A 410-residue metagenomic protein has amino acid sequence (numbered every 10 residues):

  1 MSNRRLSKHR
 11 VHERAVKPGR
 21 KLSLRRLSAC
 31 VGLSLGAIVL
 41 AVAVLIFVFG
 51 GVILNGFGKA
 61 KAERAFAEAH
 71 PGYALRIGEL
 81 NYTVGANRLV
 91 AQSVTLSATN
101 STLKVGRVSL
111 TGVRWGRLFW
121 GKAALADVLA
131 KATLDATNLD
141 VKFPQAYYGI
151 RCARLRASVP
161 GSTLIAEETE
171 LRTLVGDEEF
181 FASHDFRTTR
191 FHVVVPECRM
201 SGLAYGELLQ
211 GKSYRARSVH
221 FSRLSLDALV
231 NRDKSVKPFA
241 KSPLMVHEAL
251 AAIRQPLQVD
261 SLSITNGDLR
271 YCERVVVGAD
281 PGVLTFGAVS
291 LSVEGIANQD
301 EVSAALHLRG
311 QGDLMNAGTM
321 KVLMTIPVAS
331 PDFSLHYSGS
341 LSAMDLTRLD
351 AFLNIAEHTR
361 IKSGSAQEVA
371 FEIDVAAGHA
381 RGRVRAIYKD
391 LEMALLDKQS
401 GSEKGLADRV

Functional and structural regions predicted by a protein language model:
S2-L33, P327, F333, S340 (+1 more regions): Extended terminal
N3-H70: N-terminal type II signal-anchor transmembrane helix that functions as the membrane-insertion/stop-transfer segment
A43-R217, F221-L226: Terminal hydrophobic membrane-targeting helix
G72-A74, N100-V113, K142-R154, F180-S201 (+6 more regions): Amphipathic hydrophobic-ligand
T83, A157-S158, G206-L208, E294-I296 (+2 more regions): Short beta-strand micro-motifs enriched in acidic
R117-K122, G206-S213, L226-K237, R270-D280 (+1 more regions): Short acidic, Gly/Pro-enriched loop/turn segments at secondary-structure junctions
V128-A130, G149-R151, E167-T169, A251 (+2 more regions): Membrane-lipid interaction segments
V259-D268: Tryptophan-anchored aromatic micro-motifs
